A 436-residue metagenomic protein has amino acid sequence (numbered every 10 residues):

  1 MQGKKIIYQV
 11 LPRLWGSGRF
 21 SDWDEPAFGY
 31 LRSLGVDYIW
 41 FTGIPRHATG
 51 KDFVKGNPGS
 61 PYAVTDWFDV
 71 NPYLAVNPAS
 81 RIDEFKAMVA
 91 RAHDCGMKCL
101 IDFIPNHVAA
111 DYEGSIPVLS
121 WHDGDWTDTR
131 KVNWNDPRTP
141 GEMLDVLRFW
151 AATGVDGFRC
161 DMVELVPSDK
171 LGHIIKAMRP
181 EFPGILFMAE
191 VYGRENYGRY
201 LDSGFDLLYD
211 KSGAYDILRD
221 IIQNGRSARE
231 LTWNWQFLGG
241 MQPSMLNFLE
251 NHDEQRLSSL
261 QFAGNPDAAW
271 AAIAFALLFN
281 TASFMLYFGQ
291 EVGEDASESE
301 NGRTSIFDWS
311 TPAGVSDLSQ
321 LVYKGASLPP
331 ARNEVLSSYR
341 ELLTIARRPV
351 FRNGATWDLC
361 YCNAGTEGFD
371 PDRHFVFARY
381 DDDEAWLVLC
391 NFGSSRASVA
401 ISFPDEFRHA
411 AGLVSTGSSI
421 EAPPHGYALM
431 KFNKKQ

Functional and structural regions predicted by a protein language model:
M1-Y38, T42-T153, I174-F182, L186 (+1 more regions): Substrate-binding/active-site clefts of carbohydrate-active enzymes
I7-Q9, Y38-T42, D66, L100-D102 (+6 more regions): Structural recognition of the beta-strand scaffold that forms the well-ordered cores of secreted hydrolase catalytic
V36, A152-V155, F205, T281: A structural motif
H47-F53, H107-E113, V166-K170, E195-R199 (+3 more regions): Short catalytic/ligand-binding loop motif for oxyanion handling, primarily in non-cytosolic enzymes, centered on
T49, N251, R256-S398, F403 (+1 more regions): Loop/helix patches that line or flank the sugar-binding groove of alpha-linked glycan CAZymes
D145-R148, D156, D161-M245, F262 (+4 more regions): Active-site-proximal helices and loops of the catalytic beta/alpha 8
S402-S415: Solvent-exposed beta-hairpin/edge-strand motifs
S418-Q436: C-terminal beta-strand-rich structural cap/linker in extracellular carbohydrate-active enzymes
